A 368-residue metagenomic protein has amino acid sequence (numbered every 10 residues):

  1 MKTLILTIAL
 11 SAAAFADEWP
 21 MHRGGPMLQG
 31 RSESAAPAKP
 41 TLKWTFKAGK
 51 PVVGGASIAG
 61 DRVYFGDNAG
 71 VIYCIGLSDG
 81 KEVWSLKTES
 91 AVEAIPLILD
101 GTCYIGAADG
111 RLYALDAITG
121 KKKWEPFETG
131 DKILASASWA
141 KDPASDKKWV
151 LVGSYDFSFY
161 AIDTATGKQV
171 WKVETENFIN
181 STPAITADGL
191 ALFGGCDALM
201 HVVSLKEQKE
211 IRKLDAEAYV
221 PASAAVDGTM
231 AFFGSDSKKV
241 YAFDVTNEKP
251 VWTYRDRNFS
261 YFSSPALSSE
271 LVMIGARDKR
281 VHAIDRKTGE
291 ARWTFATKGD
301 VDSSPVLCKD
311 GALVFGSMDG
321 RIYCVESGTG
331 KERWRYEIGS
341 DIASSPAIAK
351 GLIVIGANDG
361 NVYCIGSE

Functional and structural regions predicted by a protein language model:
T3-A12: Sec-dependent N-terminal signal peptides
D17-K43: Blade/loop signatures of beta-propeller domains
E18-G24, G49-I72, L86-Y113, P126-Y160 (+6 more regions): Repeat-blade elements of multi-bladed beta-propeller folds
Q29-E33, A69, G76: Short, glycine/acidic-enriched capping/hinge loops at junctions between secondary-structure elements
L42-F46, K81-L86, K121-F127, K168-V173 (+4 more regions): A short beta-strand motif characteristic of beta-propeller blades
G76-D79, D116-G120, D163-G167, S204-Q208 (+4 more regions): Short loop/turn segments that connect beta-strands within beta-propeller blades
S327-A347: Short cationic/low-complexity microdomains
